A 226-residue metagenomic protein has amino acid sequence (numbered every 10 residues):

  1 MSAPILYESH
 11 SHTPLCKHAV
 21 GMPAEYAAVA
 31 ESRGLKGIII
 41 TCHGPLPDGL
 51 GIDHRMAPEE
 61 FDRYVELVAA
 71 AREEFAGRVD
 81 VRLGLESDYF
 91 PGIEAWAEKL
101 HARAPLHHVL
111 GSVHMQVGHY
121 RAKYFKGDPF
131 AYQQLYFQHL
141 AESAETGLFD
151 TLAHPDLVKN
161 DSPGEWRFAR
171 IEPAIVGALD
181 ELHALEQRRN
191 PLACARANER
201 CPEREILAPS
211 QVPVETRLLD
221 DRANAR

Functional and structural regions predicted by a protein language model:
S2-Q134, Q138: A metal-dependent hydrolase metal-coordination microenvironment
I5, Q187, V214-D221: A short pocket-lining beta-strand/turn micro-motif at the edge of beta-sheets
L15-K17, S87, R103-L106, G111-V214: Domain-core and long-helix interface of multi-subunit machines
S32-R33, Q211, E215-R217: Alpha-helix C-terminal capping segments
K36, D80, R188-P191, L219: Residue-level detector of anion-binding/catalytic polar loops
I40, G111, H154, D221-A223: Conserved beta-strand positions
G44, A225-R226: A short, acidic, flexible beta-alpha connecting loop/helix-capping segment that sits on the rim of active
R82-G84, C194, A223: Short catalytic-loop micro-motif centered on adjacent basic/acidic residues
